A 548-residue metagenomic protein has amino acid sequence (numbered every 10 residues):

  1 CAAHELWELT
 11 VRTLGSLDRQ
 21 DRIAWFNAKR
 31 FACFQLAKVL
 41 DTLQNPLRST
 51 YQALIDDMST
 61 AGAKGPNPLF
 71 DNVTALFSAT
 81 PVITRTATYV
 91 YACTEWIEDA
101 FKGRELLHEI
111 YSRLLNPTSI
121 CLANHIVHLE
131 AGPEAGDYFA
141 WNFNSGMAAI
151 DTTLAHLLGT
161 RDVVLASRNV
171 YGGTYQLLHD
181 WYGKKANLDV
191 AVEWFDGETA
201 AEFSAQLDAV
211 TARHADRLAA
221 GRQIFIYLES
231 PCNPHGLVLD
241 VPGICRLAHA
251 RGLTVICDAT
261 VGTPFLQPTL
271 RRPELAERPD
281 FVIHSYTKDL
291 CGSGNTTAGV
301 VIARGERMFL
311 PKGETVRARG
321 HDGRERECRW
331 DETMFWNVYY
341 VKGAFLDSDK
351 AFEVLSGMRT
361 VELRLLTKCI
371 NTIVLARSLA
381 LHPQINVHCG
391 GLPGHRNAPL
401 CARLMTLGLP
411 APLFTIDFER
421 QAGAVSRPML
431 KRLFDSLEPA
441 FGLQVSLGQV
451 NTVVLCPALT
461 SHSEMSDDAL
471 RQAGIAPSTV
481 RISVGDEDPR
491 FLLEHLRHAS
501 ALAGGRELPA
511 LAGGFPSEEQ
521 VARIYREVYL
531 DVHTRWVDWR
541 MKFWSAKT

Functional and structural regions predicted by a protein language model:
C1-G132, N142, H156, L177-G221 (+3 more regions): Non-catalytic terminal extensions of PLP-dependent enzymes
R30, F34-D57, G65-T74, L129-E130 (+2 more regions): Conserved PLP-enzyme active-site core in the AAT-like
